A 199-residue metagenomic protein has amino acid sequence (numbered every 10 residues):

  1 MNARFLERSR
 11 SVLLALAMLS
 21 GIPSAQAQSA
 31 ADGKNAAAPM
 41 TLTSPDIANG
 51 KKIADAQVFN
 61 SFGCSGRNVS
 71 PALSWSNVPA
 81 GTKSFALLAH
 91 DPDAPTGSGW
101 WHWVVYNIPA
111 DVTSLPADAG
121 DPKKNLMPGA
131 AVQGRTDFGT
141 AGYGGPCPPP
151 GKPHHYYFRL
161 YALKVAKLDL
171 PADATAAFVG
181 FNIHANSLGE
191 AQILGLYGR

Functional and structural regions predicted by a protein language model:
M1-E7: N-terminal secretory signal peptides that target proteins for export/translocation
A3, I22-S24: Glycine-centered signal
L6, M18-S20, A30: Compositionally biased non-globular segments, especially hydrophobic aliphatic-rich helices of signal peptides
S9-S11, S24, S29: Serine residues within intrinsically disordered or low-complexity segments
S11-G21: Bacterial N-terminal signal peptides
Q26-R199: N-terminus-centered regions that define maturation/targeting leaders and the start of the first functional domain
